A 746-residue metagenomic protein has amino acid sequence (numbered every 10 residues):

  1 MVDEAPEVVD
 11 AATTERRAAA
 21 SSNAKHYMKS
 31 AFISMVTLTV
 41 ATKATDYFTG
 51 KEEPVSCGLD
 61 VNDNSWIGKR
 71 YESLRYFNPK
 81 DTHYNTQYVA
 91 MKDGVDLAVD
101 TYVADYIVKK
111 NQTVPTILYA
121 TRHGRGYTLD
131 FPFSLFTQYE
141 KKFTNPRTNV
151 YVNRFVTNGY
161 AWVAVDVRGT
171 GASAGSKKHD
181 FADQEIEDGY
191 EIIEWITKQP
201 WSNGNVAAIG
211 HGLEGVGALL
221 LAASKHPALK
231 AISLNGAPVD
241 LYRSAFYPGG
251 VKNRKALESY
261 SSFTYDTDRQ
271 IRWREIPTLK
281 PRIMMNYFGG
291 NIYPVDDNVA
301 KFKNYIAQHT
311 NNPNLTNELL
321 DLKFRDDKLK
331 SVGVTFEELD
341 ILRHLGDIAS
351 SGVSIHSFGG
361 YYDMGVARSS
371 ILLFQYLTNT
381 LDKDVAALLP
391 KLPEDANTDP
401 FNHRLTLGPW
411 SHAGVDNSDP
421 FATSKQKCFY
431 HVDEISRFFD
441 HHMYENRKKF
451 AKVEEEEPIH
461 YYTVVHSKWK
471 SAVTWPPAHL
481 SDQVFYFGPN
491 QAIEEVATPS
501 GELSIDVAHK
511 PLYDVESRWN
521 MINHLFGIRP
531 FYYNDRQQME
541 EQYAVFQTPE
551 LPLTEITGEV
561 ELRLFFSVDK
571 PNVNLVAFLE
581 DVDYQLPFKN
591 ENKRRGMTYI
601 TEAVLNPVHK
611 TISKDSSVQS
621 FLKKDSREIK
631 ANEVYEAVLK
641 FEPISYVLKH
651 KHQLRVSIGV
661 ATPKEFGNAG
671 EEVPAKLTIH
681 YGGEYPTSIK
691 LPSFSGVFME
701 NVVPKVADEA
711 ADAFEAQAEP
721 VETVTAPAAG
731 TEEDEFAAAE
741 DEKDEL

Functional and structural regions predicted by a protein language model:
V40-Y88: An N-terminal hydrophobic leader/cap segment in hydrolases
G68-Q112, E550-P552: N-terminal cap/lid segment of alpha/beta-hydrolase-fold proteins
V108-T197, N417-T423, P663: Cap/lid segment of the alpha/beta-hydrolase catalytic domain
Q138-K141, N145-V152, T157, A223-S350: Accessory cap/linker subdomain of secreted extracellular hydrolases
Q184, I209-Y293, G359-M364, T380-L388 (+1 more regions): A catalytic-pocket lid/entrance helix-loop region that shapes and gates access to the active site across common
G352-G359: Catalytic His-Asp charge-relay segment
M364-I371: Conserved alpha/beta-hydrolase "acid-adjacent" motif
P420-E722: C-terminal, loop-rich substrate-recognition/catalytic regions characterized by aromatic stacking residues
